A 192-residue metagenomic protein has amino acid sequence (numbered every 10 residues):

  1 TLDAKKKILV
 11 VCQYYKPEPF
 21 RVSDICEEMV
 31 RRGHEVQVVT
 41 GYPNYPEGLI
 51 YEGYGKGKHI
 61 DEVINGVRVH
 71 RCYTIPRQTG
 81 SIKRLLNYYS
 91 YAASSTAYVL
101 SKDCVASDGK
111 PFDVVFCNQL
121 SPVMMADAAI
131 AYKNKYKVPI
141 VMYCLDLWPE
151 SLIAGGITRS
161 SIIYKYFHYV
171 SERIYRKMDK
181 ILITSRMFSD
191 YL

Functional and structural regions predicted by a protein language model:
T1-V63, K180: N-terminal subdomain of nucleotide-sugar transferases
P19, L85-L100, V114-L145, E150: An aromatic- and histidine-rich active-site surface loop
R32, Y132-Y136, K177: Helix C-cap/helix->beta junction micro-motif
T40-K102, A106: A conserved catalytic-core segment of Leloir-type glycosyltransferases
N44, P122, M187-S189: Alpha-helix capping/helix-boundary segments
D113-V114, K180: Structural motif
M124, Y136-V141, P149-R173: Nucleotide-sugar donor phosphate/pyrophosphate-binding loop at the beta->alpha transition of glycosyltransferases
H168, E172-L192: A short, active-site helix/loop in glycosyltransferases that binds the activated sugar's phosphate group
